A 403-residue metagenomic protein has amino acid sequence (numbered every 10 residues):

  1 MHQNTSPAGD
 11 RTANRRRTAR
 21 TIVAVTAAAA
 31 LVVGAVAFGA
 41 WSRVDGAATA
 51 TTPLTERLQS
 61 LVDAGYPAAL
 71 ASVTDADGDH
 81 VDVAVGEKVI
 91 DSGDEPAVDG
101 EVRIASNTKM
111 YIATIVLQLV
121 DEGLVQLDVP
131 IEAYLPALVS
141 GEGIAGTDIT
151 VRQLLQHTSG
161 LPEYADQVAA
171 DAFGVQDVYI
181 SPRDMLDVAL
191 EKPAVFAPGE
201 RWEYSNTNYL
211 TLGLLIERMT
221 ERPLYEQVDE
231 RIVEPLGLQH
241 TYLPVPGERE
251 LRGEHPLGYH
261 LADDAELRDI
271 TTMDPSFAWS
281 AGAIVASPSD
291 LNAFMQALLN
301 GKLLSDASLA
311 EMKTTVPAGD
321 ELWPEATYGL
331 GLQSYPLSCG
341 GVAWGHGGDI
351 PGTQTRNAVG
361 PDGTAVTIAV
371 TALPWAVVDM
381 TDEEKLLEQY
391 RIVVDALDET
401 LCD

Functional and structural regions predicted by a protein language model:
H2-V83, T272-D403: Catalytic loop of the DD-peptidase/beta-lactamase superfamily, centered on the K-T-G motif and neighboring
A50, L54, I104, T108 (+5 more regions): Hydrophobic (often cysteine-bearing) scaffold residues that line and stabilize catalytic clefts of nucleotide/cofactor
L58, D77, K109-I112, V116 (+7 more regions): Residue-level preference for non-acidic, small/hydrophobic
L58, S72, A105, M110-D121 (+2 more regions): Primarily hydrophobic membrane-targeting regions of prokaryotic envelope proteins
A64-P67, S92-L154, F196-S205, W279 (+1 more regions): Short active-site loop at a secondary-structure junction that contains or immediately precedes the catalytic residue(s)
A76, K88-I90, S159-G160: Solvent-exposed coil/turn segments that connect beta secondary-structure elements in extracytoplasmic/periplasmic
D79-K88, E95, R103: N-terminal carbohydrate-binding/catalytic regions of secreted carbohydrate-active enzymes
E142-A343, G347: Short, surface-exposed loop or secondary-structure junction motifs that flank catalytic or metal-binding residues
